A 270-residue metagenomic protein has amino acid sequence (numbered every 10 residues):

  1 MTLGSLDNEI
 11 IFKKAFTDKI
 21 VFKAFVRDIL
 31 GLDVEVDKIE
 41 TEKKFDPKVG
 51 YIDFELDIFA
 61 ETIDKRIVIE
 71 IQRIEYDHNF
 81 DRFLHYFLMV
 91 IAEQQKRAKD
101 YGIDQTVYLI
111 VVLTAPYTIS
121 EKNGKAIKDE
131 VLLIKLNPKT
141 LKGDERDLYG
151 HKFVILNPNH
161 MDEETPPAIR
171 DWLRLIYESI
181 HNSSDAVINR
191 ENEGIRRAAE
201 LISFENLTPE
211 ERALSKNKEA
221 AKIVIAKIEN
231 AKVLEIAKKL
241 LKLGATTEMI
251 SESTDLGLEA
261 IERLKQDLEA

Functional and structural regions predicted by a protein language model:
M1-K152, D162: Accessory alpha/beta interaction modules
T2, L6, I10, I63 (+3 more regions): Short, charged alpha-helical interaction segments and adjacent helix-coil junctions
I29, T41-K44, P138-K139, R170-W172 (+2 more regions): Short secondary-structure boundary micro-motifs
L32, L113-P116, N159, L175-S179 (+1 more regions): Conserved, well-folded catalytic cores of nucleic-acid-processing and energy-transducing macromolecular machines
T140-D147, L156, D171-Y177: Low-complexity, glycine/alanine/valine/leucine- and proline-rich hydrophobic stretches
L156-P158, S184: Short, well-ordered beta-strand elements
H160-M161, E193: Polybasic (Lys/Arg-rich)
